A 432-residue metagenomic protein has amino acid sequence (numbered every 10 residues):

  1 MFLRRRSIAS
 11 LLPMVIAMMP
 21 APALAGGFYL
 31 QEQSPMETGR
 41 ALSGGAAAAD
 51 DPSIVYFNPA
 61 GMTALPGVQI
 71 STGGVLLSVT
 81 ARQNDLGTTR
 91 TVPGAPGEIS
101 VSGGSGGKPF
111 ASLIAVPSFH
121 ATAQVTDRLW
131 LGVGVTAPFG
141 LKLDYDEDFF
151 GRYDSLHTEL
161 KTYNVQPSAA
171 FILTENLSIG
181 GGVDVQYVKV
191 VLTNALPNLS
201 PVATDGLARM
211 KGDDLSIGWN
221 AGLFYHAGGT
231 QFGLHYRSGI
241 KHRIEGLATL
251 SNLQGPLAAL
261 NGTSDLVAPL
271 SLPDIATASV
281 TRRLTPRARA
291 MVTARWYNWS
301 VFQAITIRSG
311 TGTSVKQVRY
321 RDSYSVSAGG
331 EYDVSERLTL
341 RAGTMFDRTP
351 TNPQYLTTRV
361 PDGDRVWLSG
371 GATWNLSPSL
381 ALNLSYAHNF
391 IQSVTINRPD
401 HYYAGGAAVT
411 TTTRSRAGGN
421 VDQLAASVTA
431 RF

Functional and structural regions predicted by a protein language model:
M1-L11: Bacterial N-terminal signal peptides that target proteins for export
A9-S10, A17, Y163: Hydrophobic alpha-helical transmembrane segments of integral membrane proteins, especially lipid-exposed positions
P20-A21: N-terminal signal peptide c-region/cleavage motif recognized by signal peptidases
L24-A41, G45, V92-E98, L113-F432: Outer-membrane beta-barrel porins/channels
F28-G44, T63-R82: Transmembrane beta-strand segments of Gram-negative outer membrane beta-barrel proteins
L42-D50, V79-S112: Surface-exposed strand-loop-strand hairpins of Gram-negative outer-membrane beta-barrel proteins
G45-D50, V55-V68, A121-V125, G140: Outer-membrane beta-barrel pore proteins
A64, S71, L76-T80, P109-L113 (+4 more regions): Generic, well-ordered alpha-helical segments
